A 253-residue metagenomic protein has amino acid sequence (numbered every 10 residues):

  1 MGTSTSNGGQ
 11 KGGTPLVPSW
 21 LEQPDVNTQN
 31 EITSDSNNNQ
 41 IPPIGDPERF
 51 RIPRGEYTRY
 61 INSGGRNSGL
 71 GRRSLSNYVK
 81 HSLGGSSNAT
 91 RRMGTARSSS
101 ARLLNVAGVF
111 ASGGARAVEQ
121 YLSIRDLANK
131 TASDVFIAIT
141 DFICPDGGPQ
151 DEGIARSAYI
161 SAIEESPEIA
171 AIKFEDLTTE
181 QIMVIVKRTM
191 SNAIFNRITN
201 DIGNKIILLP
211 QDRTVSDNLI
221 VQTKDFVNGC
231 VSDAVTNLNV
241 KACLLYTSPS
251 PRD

Functional and structural regions predicted by a protein language model:
M1-V135: Extended, helix-rich scaffolding/adaptor regions
R91-S191: Long amphipathic alpha-helical segments with strong coiled-coil/leucine-zipper propensity
D151, E168-E175, I198-Q211: Short, solvent-exposed secondary-structure capping/transition elements
I202-L245: Long amphipathic all-alpha helical oligomerization modules
Y246-D253: Conserved small/polar residues in nucleotide/adenosyl-binding loops
